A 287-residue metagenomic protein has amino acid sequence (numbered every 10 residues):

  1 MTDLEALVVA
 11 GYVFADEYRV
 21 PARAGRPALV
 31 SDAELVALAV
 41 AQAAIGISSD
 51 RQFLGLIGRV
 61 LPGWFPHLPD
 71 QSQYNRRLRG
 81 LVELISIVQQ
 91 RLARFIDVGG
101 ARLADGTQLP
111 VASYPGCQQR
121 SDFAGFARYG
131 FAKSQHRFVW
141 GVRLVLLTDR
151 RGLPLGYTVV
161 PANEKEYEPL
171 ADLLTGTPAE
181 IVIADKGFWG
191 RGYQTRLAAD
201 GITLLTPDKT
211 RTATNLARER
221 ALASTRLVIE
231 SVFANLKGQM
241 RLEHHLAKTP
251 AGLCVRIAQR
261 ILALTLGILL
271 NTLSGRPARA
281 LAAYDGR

Functional and structural regions predicted by a protein language model:
M1-R287: Short alpha-helical elements
